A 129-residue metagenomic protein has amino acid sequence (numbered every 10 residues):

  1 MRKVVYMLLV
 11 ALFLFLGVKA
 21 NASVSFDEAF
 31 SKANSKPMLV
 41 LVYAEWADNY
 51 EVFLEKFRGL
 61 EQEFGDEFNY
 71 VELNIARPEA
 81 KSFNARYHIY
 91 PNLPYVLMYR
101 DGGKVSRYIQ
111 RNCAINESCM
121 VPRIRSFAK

Functional and structural regions predicted by a protein language model:
M1-V4: Positively charged n-region of N-terminal signal peptides that target proteins for export
M7-L16: Bacterial N-terminal signal peptides
N21-P37: A short beta-strand-turn-helix
S35-M38, Y43-A47, N92: Short pre-active-site segment immediately N-terminal to redox-active cysteine/selenocysteine motifs in thiol-based
V42, G65-A80: Thiol-based oxidoreductase modules, predominantly thioredoxin-like and allied folds used for disulfide exchange
D48-E51, A80-F83, V105-Y108: Extracytoplasmic/secreted cell-surface and envelope-processing proteins
N49-F64: Typically the conserved alpha-helix immediately C-terminal to a functionally engaged Cys/Sec in thioredoxin-like
Y95-K129: Non-catalytic, surface beta->alpha helical segment in thiol-disulfide oxidoreductase systems
